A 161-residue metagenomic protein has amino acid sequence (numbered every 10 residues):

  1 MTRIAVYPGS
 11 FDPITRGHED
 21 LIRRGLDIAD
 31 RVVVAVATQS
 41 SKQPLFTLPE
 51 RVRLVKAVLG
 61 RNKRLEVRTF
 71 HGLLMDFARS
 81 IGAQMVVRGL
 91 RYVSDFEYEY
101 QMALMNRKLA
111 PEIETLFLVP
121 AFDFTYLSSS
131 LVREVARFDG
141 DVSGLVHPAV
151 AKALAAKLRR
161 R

Functional and structural regions predicted by a protein language model:
M1-R161: Nucleotidyltransferase catalytic core that binds NTPs
